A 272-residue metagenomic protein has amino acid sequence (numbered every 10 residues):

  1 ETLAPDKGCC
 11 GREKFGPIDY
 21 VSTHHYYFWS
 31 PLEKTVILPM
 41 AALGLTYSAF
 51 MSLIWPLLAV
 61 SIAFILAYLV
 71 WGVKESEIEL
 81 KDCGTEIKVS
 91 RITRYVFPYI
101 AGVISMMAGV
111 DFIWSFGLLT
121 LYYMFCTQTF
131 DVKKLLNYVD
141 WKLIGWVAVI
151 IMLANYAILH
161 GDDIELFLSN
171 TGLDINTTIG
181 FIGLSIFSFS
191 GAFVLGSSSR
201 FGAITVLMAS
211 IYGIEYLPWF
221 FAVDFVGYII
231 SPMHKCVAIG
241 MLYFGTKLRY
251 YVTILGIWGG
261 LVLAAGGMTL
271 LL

Functional and structural regions predicted by a protein language model:
E1-T2, L173-Y228: Hydrophobic alpha-helical transmembrane segments of multi-pass integral membrane proteins, predominantly secondary
P5-T93, C236-L272: Membrane-core helix-loop-helix motifs of multi-pass transport proteins
K7-F15, I92-R94, D140-I144, L168-I186 (+1 more regions): Membrane-interfacial loop-to-helix junctions in multi-pass transporters
K14-H24, N137-A148, R200-F201: Cytoplasmic-side transmembrane-helix entry/capping segments in multi-pass membrane proteins
E33, G102-G109, V149-F167, G213-A222 (+1 more regions): Hydrophobic alpha-helical transmembrane segments in multi-pass integral membrane proteins
L38-A49, L159-L173: Membrane-interface helix termini and inter-helical loops of multi-pass transporters
P56-L58, L66-G161: Hydrophobic transmembrane alpha-helices of multi-pass small-molecule transporters
G117-F125, I204-M208, F244: Hydrophobic transmembrane alpha-helices of multi-pass, membrane-embedded glycosylation machinery
